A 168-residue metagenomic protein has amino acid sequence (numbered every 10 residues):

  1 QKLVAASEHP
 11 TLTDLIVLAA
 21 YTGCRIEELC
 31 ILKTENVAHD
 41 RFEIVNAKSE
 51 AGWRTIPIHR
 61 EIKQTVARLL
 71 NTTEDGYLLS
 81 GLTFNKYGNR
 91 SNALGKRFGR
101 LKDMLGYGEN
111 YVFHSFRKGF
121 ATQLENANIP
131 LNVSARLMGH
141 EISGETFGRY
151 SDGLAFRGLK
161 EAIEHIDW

Functional and structural regions predicted by a protein language model:
Q1-A5, S49-R60, T73-D75: DNA breakage-rejoining catalytic core of tyrosine-based enzymes
Q1-I26, C30, A51, R117: Basic, Lys/Arg- and aromatic-enriched nucleic-acid-binding interface segment
A5, I31, H39, D152: Phosphate-coordinating loops and pocket residues in cytosolic domains that bind phosphorylated ligands
E28-L29, N110-Y111, A121, N128-G139: Active-site-proximal segment of tyrosine recombinases
N36-H39, I129-R149: Short, polar N-cap/turn motifs at the start of nucleic acid-interacting alpha helices
R41, W53-T55, F147: Well-ordered beta-strand positions in beta-sheet-rich domains
A47-A51, M138-W168: Catalytic-site neighborhood detector that most strongly recognizes the C-terminal catalytic loop/helix of tyrosine
H59-G108, N132: Active-site/catalytic core of tyrosine-dependent DNA strand-transfer enzymes
